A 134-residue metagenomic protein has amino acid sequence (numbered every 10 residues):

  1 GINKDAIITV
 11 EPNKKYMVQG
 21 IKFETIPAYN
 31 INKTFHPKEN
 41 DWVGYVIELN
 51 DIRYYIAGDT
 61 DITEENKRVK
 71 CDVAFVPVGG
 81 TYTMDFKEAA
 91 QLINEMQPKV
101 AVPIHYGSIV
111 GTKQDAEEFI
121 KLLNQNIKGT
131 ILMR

Functional and structural regions predicted by a protein language model:
G1-I2, Q19, M96: Residues at alpha-helix termini
G1-T9: Helix-loop-beta element that forms the nucleotide-linked donor phosphate-binding surface in glycosyltransferases
I2, K38-N40, V69-D72, E88-L92 (+1 more regions): Short, glycine/charged-enriched secondary-structure capping and boundary segments
D5, I21, I52, C71 (+2 more regions): A structural micro-motif
I8-K15, A90, N94-R134: Binuclear metal-ion centers of metallo-dependent hydrolases, dominated by the metallo-beta-lactamase
T9-K70, M84, R134: Core dinuclear metal-dependent hydrolase active-site scaffold
I31-P37, T81, P103, K128-G129: Short, Lys/Arg-enriched charge-dense amphipathic segments
V46-G111: Metallo-beta-lactamase
